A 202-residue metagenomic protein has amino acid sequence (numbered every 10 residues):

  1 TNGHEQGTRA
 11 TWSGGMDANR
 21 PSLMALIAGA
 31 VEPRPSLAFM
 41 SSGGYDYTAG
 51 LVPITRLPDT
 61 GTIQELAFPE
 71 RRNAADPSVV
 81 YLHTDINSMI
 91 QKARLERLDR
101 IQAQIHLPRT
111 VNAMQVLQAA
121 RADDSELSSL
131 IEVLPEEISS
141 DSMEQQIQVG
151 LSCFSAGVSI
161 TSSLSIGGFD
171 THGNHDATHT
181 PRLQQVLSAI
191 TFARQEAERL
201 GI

Functional and structural regions predicted by a protein language model:
T1-I202: Ligand-binding pockets and gating/stacking loops
